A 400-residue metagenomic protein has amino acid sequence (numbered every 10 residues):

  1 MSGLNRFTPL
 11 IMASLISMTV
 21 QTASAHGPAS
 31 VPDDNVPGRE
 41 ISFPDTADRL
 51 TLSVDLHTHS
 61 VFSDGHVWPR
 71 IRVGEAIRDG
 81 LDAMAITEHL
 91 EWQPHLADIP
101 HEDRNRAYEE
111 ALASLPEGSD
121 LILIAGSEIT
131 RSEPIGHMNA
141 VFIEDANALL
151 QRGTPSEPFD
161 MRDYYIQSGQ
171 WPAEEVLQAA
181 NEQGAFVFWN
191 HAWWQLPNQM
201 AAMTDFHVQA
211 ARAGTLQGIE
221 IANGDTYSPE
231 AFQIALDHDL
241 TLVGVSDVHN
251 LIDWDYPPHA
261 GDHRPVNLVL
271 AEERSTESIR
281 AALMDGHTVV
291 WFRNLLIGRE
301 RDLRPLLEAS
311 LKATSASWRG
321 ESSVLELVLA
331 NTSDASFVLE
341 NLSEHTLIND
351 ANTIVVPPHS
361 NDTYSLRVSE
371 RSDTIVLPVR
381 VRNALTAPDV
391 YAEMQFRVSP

Functional and structural regions predicted by a protein language model:
S2-N5, S14, M18-T19, H26-V54 (+3 more regions): Charged catalytic cores and adjacent phosphate/nucleic-acid-binding surfaces used for phosphate/nucleic-acid chemistry
T8: Catalytic-site microenvironment of enzymes that process N-acetyl-hexosamine-containing cell-wall polysaccharides
N35-F186, N190, I221-A222, T226-F232: A metal-dependent hydrolase metal-coordination microenvironment
F62, Q195-N198: Short, small-residue-enriched loops and turns at beta-alpha junctions that line or gate enzyme active sites
E128-T130, W193-Q195, V248-H249: Short glycine-enriched loops at secondary-structure junctions
